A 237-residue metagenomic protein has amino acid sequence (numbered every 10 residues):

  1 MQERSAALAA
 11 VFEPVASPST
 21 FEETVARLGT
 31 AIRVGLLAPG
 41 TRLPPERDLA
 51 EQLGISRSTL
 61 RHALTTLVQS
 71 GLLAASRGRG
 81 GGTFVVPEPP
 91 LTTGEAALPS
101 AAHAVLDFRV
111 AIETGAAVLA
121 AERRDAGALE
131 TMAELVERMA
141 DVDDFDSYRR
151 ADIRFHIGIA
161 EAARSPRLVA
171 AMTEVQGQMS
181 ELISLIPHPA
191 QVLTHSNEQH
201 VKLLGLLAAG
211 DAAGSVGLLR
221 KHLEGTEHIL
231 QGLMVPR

Functional and structural regions predicted by a protein language model:
M1-A111, V118, V235-R237: Short linear motifs at protein or domain termini
M1-V11, A212-R237: C-terminal effector-binding regulatory domain of bacterial HTH transcription factors
V34-G35, V142, G210: Generic structural signal for alpha-helix termini and adjacent loop/cap motifs
G35, T92, V175-L182, I186 (+2 more regions): A short secondary-structure junction motif
P45, A163-P166, G210-D211: Short loop-to-helix capping motifs
R109-L185, S196-G205, G217-G225: Conserved amphipathic alpha-helical segments that form helical-bundle/coiled-coil interaction surfaces
H188-A190: Membrane interfacial helix motifs at helix-loop boundaries and amphipathic/re-entrant anchors
